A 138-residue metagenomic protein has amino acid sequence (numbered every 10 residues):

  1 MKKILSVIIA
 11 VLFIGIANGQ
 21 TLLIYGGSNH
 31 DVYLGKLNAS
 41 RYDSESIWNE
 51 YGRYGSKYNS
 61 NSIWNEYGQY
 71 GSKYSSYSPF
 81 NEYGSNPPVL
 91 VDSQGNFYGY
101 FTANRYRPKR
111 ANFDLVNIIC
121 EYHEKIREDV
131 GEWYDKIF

Functional and structural regions predicted by a protein language model:
I4-G15: Sec-dependent N-terminal signal peptides
N18-F138: Repetitive, compositionally biased segments used for assembly/scaffolding
